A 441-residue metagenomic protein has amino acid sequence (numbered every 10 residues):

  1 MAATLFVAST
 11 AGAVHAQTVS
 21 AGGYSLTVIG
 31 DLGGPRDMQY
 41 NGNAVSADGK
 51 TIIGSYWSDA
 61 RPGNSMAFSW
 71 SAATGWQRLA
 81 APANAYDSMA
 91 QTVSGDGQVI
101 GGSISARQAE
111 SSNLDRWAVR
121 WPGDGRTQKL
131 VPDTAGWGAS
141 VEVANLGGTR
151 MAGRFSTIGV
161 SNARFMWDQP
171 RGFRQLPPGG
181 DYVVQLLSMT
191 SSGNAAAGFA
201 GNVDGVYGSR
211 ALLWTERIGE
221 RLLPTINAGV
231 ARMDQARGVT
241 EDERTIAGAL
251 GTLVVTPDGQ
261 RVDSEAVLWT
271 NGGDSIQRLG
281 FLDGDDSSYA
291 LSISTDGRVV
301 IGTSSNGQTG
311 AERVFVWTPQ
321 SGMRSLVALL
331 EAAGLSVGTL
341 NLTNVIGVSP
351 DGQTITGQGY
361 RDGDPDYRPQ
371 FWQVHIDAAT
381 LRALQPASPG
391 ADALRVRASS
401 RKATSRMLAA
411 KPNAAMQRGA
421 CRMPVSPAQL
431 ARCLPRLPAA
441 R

Functional and structural regions predicted by a protein language model:
M1-S9: Bacterial N-terminal signal peptides
V14-R441: Conserved "turn/edge" positions that cap or connect secondary-structure elements within repeat/scaffolded domains
